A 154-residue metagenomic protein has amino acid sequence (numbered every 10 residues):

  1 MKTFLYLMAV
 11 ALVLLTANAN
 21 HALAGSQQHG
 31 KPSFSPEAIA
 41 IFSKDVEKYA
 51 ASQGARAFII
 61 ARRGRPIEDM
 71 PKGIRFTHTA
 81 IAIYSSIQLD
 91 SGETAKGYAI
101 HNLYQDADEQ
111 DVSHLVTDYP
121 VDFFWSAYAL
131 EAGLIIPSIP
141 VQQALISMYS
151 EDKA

Functional and structural regions predicted by a protein language model:
M1-F4: Positively charged n-region of N-terminal signal peptides that target proteins for export
L7-A17: Bacterial N-terminal signal peptides
A22-R56: N-terminal, Lys/Arg-enriched amphipathic/low-complexity engagement segments that precede the first folded domain
F58-A144: Glycine-rich catalytic cores of cysteine/serine-nucleophile enzymes that process amide/ester linkages in cell-envelope
E151-A154: Flexible, glycine-rich surface segments
